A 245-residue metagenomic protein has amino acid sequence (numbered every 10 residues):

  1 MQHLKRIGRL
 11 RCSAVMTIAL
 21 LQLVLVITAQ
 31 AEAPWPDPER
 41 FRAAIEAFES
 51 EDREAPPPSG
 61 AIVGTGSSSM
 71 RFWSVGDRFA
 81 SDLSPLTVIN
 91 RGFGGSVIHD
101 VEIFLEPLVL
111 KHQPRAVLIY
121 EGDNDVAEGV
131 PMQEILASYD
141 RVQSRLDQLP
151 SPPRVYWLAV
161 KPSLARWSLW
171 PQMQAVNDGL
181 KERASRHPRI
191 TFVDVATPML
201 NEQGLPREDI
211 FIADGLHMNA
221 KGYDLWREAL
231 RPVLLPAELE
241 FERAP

Functional and structural regions predicted by a protein language model:
M1-L10: N-terminal secretory signal peptides that target proteins for export/translocation
S13-V26: Bacterial N-terminal signal peptides
V15, S59-G60, I212: A generic hydrophobic-helix recognition signal that picks specific residues within alpha-helical hydrophobic
Q30-Q113: Serine-esterase "nucleophile elbow" of acetyl-processing enzymes
S81-L83, I103-A244: Alpha-helical cap/lid subdomain in secreted, periplasmic, or secretory-pathway luminal O-acyl-processing enzymes
